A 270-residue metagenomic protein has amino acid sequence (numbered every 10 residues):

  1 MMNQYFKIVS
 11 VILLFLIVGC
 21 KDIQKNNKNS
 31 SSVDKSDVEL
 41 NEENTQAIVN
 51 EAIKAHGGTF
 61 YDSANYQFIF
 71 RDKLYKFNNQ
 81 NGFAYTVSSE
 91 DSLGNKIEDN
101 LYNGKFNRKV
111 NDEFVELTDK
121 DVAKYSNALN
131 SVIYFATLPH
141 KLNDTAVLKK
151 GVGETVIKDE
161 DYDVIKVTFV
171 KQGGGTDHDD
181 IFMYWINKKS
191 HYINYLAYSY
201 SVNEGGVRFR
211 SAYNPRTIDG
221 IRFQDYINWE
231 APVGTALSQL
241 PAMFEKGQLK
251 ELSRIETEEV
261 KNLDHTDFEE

Functional and structural regions predicted by a protein language model:
Q4-V11: Sec-dependent signal peptide recognition, specifically the positively charged N-region followed immediately by
L16-G19: C-terminal motif of bacterial Sec signal peptides marking the signal peptidase cleavage site
K21-I23: Bacterial signal peptide processing site
V33-D34, E39-L40, N44-V115: N-terminal mature ectodomain segment of secretory-pathway/periplasmic proteins
N41, R108-H178, N203, E259-D264: Flexible, processing/modification-adjacent segments and terminal tails in exported/periplasmic/extracellular proteins
T45-I53, A128-A136, W185-Y200: Short, basic/low-complexity N-terminal boundary segments at the transition from targeting/disordered tails
Q46, A55, T59, E90-S92 (+5 more regions): Intrinsically disordered terminal and processing segments
Y162-L263: Gly/Pro-enriched, hydrophobic low-complexity segments that function as extracytoplasmic propeptides/linkers
